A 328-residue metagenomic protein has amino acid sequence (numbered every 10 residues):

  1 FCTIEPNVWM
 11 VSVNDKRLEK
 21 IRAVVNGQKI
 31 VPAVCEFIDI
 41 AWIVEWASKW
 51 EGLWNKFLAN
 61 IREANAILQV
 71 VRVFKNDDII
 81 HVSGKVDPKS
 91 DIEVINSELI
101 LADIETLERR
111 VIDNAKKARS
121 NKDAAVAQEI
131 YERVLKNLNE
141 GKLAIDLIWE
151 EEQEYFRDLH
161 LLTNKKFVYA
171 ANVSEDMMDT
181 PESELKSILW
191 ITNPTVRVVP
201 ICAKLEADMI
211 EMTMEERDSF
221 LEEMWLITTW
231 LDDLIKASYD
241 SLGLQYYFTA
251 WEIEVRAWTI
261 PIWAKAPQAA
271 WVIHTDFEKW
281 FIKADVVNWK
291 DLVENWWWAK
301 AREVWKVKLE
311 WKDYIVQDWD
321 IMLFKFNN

Functional and structural regions predicted by a protein language model:
F1-V8: Short beta-strand-centered segment that lines the nucleotide-binding/catalytic pocket of NTP-utilizing
P6, A33, R62-I67, N164-F167 (+1 more regions): Short glycine-/polar-rich loops that comprise or flank the Walker A/P-loop and associated switch/sensor motifs
K16-Q69, F74-E93, W149-L159: Switch II of P-loop NTPase G domains
R17-L18, W42-V44, R72-D78, K85-D87 (+5 more regions): Conserved nucleotide-binding/hydrolysis micro-motifs of P-loop NTPases
I21, L68, L107, N172 (+1 more regions): Residue-level signal for inorganic ion chemistry
K89, V94-Y131: Extended, highly charged alpha-helical segments
D113-D318, M322-N328: C-terminal-of-GTPase-core extension/linker across diverse P-loop GTPases
